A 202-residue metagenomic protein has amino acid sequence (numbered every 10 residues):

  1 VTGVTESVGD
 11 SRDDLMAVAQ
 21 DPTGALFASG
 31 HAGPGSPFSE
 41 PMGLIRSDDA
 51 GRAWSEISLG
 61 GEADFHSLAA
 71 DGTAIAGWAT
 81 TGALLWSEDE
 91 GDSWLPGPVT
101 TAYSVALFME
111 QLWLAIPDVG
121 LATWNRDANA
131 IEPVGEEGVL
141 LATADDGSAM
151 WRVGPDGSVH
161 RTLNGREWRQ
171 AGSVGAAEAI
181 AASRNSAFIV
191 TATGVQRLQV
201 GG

Functional and structural regions predicted by a protein language model:
V1-G202: Extracellular glycan-interacting surfaces
